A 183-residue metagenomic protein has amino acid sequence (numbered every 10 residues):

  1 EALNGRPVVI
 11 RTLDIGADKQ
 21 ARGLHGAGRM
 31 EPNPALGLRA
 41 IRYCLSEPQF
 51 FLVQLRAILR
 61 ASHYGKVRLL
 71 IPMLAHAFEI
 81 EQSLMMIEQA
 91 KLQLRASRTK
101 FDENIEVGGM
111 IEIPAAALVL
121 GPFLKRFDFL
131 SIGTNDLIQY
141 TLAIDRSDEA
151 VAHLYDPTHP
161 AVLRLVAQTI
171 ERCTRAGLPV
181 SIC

Functional and structural regions predicted by a protein language model:
E1-C183: Conserved alpha/beta-domain cores
